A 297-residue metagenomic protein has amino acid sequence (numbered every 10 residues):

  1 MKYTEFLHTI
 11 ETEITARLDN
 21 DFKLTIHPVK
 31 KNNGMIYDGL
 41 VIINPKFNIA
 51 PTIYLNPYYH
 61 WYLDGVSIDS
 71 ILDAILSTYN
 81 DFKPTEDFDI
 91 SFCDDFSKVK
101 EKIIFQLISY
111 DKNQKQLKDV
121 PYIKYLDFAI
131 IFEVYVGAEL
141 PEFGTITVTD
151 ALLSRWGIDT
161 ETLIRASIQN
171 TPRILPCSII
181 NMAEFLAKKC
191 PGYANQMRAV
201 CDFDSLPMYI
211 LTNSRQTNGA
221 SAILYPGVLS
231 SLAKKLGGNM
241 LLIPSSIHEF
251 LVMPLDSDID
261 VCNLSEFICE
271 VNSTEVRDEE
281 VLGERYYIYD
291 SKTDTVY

Functional and structural regions predicted by a protein language model:
M1-F105: An N-terminal, globular interaction/scaffold subdomain
I26-V29, L242-S245, D278-R285: A generic structural motif
P28-G34, H248-E249, Y286-K292: A glycine-rich phosphate-binding loop feature that marks nucleotide/adenosyl-phosphate handling sites
N32-G39, L251-P254, D294-Y297: Short, solvent-exposed polar/charged micro-motifs at secondary-structure junctions
K46, P254-S257, Y289-T293: Short acidic-glycine loop/turn motifs at beta-strand connectors
D87-I123, D127, G137-P141: Conserved, function-critical positions that sit in or immediately flank catalytic and ligand-binding motifs
D119-E275: A contiguous, surface-oriented mixed alpha/beta subdomain in the mid-to-C-terminal portion of proteins that forms
F267-Y289, D294-V296: Helix-rich interaction surfaces within compact, conserved domain-sized segments that mediate assembly or partner
